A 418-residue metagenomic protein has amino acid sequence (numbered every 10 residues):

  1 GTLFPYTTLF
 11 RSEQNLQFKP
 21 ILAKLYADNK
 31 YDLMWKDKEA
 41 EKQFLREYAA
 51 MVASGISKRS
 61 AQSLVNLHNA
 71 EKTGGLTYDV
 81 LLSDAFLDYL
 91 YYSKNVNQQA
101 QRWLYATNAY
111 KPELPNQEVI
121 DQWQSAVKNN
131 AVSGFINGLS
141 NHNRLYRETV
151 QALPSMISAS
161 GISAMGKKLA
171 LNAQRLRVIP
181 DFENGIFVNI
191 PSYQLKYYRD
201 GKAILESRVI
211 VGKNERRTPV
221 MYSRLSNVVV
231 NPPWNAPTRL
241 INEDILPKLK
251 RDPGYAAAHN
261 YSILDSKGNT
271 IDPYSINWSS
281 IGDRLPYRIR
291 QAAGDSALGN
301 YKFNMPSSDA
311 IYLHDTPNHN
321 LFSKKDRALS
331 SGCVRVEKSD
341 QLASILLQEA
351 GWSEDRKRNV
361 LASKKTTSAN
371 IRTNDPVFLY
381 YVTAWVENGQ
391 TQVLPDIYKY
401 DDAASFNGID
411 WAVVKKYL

Functional and structural regions predicted by a protein language model:
T2-L9: Short, small-residue-biased leader/transition segments that mark boundaries at the very start of proteins
F10-L16, A27, L87, T107-N108 (+1 more regions): Well-ordered beta-sheet/strand-loop patches within structured domains
I21-K24, D32-M34, E39-E183, I190: Non-catalytic accessory/assembly modules
